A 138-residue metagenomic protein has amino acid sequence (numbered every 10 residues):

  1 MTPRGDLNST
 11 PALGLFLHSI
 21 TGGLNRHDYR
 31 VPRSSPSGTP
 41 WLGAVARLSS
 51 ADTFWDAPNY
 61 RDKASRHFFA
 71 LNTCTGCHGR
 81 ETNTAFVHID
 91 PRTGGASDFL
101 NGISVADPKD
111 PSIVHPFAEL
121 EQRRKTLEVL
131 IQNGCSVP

Functional and structural regions predicted by a protein language model:
M1-P138: Sequence context surrounding c-type heme c attachment/ligation sites in exported
